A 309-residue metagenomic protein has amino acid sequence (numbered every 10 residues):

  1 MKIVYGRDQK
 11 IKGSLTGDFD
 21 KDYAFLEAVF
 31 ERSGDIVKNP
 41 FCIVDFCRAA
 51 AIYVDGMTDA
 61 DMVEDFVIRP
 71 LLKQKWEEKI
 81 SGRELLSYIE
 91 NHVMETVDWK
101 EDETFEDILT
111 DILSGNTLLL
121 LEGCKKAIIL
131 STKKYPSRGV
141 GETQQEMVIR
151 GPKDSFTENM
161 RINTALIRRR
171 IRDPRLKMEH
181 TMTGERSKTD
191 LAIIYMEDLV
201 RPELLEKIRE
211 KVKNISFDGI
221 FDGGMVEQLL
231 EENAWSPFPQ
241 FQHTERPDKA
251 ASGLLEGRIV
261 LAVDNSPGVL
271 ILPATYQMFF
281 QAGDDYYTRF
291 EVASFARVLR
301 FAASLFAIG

Functional and structural regions predicted by a protein language model:
M1-F306: Membrane-embedded alpha-helical signal segments
